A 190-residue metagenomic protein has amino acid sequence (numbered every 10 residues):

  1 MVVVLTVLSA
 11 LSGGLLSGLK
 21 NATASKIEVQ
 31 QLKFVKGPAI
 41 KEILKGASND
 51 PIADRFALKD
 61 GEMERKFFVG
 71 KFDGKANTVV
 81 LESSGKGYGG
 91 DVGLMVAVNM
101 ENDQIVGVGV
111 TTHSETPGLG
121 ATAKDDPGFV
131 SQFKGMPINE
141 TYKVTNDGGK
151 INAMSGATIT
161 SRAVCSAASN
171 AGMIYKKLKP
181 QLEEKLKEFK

Functional and structural regions predicted by a protein language model:
M1-K190: Flexible, solvent-exposed loop/hinge segments and secondary-structure transition points
